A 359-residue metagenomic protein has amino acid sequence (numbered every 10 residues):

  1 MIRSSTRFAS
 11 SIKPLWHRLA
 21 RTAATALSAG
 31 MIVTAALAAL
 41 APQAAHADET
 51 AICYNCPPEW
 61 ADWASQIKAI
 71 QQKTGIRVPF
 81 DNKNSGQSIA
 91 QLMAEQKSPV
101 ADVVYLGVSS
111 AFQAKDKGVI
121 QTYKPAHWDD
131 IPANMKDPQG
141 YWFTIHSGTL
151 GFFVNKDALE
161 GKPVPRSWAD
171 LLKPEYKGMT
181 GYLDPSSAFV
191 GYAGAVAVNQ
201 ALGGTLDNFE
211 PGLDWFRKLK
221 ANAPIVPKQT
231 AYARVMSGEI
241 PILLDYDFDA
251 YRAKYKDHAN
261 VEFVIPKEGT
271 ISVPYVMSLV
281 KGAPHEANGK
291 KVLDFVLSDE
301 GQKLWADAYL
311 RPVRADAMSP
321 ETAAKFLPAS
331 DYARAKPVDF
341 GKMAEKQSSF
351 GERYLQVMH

Functional and structural regions predicted by a protein language model:
M1-R21: N-terminal secretory signal peptides that target proteins for export/translocation
A47-Q113: Early extracytoplasmic/lumenal segment of secretory-pathway proteins
C56-A64, V100-E239: Extracytoplasmic ligand-binding site segments that recognize negatively charged/polar headgroups
S109-K115, M236, P241-N260: A ligand-binding cleft/hinge motif common to bilobed small-molecule-binding domains
I120-D129, W142-F143, A169-L172, P241-I242 (+3 more regions): Short beta-strand->loop
D130-A133, G148, L213-K218, P224-I225 (+2 more regions): Periplasmic-binding protein-like
G151-A158, V196-A201, V273-E286, L304-W305: A bilobed periplasmic-binding-protein/Venus flytrap-type ligand-binding module shared by bacterial periplasmic
V280-V338: Mature extracytoplasmic/periplasmic domains
